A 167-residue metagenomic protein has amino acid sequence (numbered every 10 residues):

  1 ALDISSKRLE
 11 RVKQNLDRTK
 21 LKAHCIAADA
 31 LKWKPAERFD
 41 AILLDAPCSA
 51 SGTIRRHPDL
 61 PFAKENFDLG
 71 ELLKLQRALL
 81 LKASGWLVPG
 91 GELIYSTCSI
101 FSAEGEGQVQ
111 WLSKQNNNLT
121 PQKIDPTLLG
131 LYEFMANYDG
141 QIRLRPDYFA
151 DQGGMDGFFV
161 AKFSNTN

Functional and structural regions predicted by a protein language model:
A1-N167: S-adenosylmethionine
